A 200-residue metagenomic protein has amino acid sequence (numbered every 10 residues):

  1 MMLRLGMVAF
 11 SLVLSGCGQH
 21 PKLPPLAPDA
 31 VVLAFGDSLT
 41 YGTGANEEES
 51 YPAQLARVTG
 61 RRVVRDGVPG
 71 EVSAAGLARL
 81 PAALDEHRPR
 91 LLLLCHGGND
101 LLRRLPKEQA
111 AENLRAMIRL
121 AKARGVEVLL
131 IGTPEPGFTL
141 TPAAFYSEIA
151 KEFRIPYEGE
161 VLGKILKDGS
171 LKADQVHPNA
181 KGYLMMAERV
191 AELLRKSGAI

Functional and structural regions predicted by a protein language model:
M1-M7: Bacterial N-terminal signal peptides that target proteins for export
R4, G42, V63, G67 (+3 more regions): A general structural-boundary detector
V13-G16: C-terminal motif of bacterial Sec signal peptides marking the signal peptidase cleavage site
G18-V72, R79-R88: Serine-esterase "nucleophile elbow" of acetyl-processing enzymes
H20, L26, R57-V58, A78-I200: Alpha-helical cap/lid subdomain in secreted, periplasmic, or secretory-pathway luminal O-acyl-processing enzymes
Y41, V68-S73, P106-K107, P134-G137: Short, flexible loop segments at the rims of nucleotide/cofactor-binding pockets, characterized by
